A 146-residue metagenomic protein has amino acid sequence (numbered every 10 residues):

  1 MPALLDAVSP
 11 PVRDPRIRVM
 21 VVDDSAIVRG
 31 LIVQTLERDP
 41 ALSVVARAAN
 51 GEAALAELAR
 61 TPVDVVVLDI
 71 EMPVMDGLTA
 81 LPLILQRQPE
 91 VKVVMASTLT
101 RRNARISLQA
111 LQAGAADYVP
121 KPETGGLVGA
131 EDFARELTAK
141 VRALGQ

Functional and structural regions predicted by a protein language model:
M1-Q146: Strand-loop microenvironment adjacent to phosphate/nucleotide-handling motifs in alpha/beta enzyme folds
